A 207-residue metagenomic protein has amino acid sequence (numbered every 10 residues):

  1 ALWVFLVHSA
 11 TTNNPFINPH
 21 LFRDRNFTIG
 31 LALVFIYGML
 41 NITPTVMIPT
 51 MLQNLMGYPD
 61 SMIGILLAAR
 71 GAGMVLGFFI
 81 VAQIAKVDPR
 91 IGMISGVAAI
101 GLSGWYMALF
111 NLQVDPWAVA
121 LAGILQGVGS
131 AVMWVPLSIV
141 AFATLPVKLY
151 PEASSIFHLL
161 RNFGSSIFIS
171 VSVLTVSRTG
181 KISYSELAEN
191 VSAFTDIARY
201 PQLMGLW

Functional and structural regions predicted by a protein language model:
A1-T11: C-terminal membrane-cytosol helix-exit motif in multi-pass small-molecule transporters
W3, Y37, V81-A82, E186-N190 (+1 more regions): Short, charged low-complexity intrinsically disordered segments located at boundaries of structured domains
N13-I182: 12-transmembrane solute porter fold
S177-W207: A membrane-interface helix-boundary motif in multi-pass transporters
